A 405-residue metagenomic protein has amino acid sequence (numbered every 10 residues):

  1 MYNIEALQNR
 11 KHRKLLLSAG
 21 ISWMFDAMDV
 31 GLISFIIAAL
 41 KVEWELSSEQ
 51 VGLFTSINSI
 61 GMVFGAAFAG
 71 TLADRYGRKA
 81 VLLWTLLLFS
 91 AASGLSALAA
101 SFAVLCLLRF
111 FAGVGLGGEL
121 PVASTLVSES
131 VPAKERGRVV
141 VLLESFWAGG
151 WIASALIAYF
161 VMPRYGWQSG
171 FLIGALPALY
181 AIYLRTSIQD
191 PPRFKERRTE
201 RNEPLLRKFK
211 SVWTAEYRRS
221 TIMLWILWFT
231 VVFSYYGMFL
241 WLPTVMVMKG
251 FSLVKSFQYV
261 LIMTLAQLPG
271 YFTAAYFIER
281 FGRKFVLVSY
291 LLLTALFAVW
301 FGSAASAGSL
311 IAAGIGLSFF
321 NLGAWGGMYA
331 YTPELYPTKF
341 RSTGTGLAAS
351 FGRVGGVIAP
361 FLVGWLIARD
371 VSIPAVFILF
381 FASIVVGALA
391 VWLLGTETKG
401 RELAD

Functional and structural regions predicted by a protein language model:
M1-M28, V42: Cytosolic juxtamembrane N-terminal segment immediately preceding the first transmembrane helix of multi-pass
I33-S34, E216-Y271: Extracytoplasmic gate region of multi-pass secondary transporters
S34-F64: Extracellular/periplasmic helix-loop-helix junction of adjacent transmembrane segments in MFS-like secondary
E45, G77, L98-V104, P132 (+2 more regions): Helix-breaking motifs and short loop linkers at transmembrane-helix boundaries and internal kinks in secondary membrane
F64-F102: Conserved MFS/SLC helix-loop-helix module at the cytosolic interface between two early adjacent transmembrane helices
A97-L108, P163-Y165, S303-A313: Helix-loop junctions at membrane interfaces in 12-TM secondary transporters
L108-S145: Cytoplasmic helix-loop-helix junction between adjacent transmembrane helices in 12-TM secondary transporters
L143-T186: Helix-loop-helix hairpin linking two adjacent transmembrane segments in secondary transporters
